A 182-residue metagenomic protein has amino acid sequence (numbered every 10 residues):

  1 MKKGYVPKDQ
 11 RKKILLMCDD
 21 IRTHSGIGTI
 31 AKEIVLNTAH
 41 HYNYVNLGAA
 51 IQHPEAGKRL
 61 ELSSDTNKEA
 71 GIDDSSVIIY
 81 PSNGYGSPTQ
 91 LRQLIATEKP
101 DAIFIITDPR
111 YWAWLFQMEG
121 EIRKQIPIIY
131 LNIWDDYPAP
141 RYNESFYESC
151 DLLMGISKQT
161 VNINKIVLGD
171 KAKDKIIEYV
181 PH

Functional and structural regions predicted by a protein language model:
M1-S63, E98: N-terminal subdomain of nucleotide-sugar transferases
L16, Y80, R92-W112, P127-I129: Short N-terminal targeting/anchoring amphipathic segment
I27-I30, A49, I106-T107, G155-S157 (+1 more regions): Replace "coordinates the UDP/GDP/TDP-sugar" with "coordinates nucleotide-activated sugar donors
L47, Y80-S82, V180: Hydrophobic residues at beta-strand termini and immediately following loops that shape nucleotide-binding pockets
Q52-K58, W112-W114, Y137-P140, V161-N164: Short, charged/polar "capping" segments at the starts of alpha-helices and the immediately preceding loops
A56-G86: Conserved nucleotide-sugar phosphate-binding/catalytic loop shared by glycosyltransferases and other
A102-D108, M118-D136, Y147, L152-I156: Active-site proximal beta-strand in glycosyltransferases
P138-I177: A short, active-site helix/loop in glycosyltransferases that binds the activated sugar's phosphate group
